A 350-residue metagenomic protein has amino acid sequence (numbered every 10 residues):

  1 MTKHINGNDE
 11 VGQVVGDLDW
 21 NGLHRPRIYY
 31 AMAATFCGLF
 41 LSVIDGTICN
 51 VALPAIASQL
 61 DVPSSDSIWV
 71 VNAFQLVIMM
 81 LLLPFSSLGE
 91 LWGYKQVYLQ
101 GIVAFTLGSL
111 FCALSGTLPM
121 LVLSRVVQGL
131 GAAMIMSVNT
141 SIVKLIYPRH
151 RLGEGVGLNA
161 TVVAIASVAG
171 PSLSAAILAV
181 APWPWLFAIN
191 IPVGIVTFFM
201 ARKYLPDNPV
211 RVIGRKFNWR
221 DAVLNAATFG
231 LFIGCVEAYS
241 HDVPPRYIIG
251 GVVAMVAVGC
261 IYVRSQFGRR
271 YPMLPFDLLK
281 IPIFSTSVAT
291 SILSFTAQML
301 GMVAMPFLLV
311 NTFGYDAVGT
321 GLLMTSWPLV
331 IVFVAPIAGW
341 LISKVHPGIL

Functional and structural regions predicted by a protein language model:
M1-I44, S58: Cytosolic juxtamembrane N-terminal segment immediately preceding the first transmembrane helix of multi-pass
Y30-C37, I44, C49-V51, S64 (+4 more regions): 12-transmembrane solute porter fold
T35, S42, V71-F74, I78 (+9 more regions): Structural signature of transmembrane alpha-helices in multi-pass secondary transporters
A52-L81, M120-L123, F313, V318-L323: Extracellular/periplasmic helix-loop-helix junction of adjacent transmembrane segments in MFS-like secondary
L53, F85-S86, Y94, N139 (+2 more regions): Hydrophobic/aromatic and small-residue hotspots that mark the transmembrane alpha-helices of Major Facilitator
N72-S86, M136-T140, T325-A338: Central cavity-lining transmembrane alpha-helices of secondary-active solute carriers, predominantly the Major
S87-R220, A238, Y247: Helix-loop-helix hairpins in multi-pass membrane proteins, especially solute transporters
A179-T290, S294-A297: Hydrophobic transmembrane-helix bundles of small-molecule transporters
